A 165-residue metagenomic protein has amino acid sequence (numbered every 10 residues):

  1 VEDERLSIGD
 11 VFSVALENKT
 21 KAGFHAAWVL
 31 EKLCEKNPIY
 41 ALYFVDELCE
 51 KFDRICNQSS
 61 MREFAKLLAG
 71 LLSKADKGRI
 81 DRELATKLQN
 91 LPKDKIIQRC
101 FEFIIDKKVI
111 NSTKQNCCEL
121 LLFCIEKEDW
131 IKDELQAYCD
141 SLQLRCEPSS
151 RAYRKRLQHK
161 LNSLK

Functional and structural regions predicted by a protein language model:
V1-K165: Alpha-helical scaffold domains
